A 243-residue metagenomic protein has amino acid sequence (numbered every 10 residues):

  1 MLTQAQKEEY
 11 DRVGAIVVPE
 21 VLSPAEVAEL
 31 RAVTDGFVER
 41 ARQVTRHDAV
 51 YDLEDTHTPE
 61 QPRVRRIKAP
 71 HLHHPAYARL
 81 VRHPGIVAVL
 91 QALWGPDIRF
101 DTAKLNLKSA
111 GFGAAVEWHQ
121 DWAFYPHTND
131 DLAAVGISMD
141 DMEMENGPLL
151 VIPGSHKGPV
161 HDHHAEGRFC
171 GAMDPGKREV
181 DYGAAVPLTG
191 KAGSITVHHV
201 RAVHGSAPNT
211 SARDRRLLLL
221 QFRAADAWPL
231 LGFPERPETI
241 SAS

Functional and structural regions predicted by a protein language model:
M1-R12, P19-W118, A123-P126, F233 (+1 more regions): Non-heme Fe(II)-dependent double-stranded beta-helix
S23-P24, L105-K108, A123, M142 (+3 more regions): Short, solvent-exposed loop/turn segments at secondary-structure junctions
R40, V44-D52, D162-A165, I195-V197 (+1 more regions): Non-heme Fe(II)/2-oxoglutarate
H74-R79, V180-V186, G205-A207: Active-site rim elements
A88-V89, F112-T189, A227-P234: Catalytic core of non-heme Fe(II) oxygenases with the double-stranded beta-helix
A103-L105, V135-I137, L218-F222: A structural signal for short, well-ordered beta-strand segments
